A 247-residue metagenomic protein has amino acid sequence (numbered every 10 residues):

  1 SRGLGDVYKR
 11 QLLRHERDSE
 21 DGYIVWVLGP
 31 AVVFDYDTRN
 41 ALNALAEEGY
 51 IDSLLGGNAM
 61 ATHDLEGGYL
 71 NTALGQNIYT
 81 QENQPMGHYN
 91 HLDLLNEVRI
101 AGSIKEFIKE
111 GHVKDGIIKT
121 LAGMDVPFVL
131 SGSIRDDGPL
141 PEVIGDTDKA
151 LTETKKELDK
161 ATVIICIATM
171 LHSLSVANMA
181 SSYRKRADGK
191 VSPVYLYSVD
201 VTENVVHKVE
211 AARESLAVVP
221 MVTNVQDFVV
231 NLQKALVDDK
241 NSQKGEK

Functional and structural regions predicted by a protein language model:
S1-Y8: Short, small-residue-biased leader/transition segments that mark boundaries at the very start of proteins
G5, D52, T162-V163: Conserved acidic residues
K9-I24, L45, T120-G123, K155-T162: Glycine-rich phosphate/diphosphate-binding loops that line cofactor/substrate pockets in enzymes
L12-I104, V222, V237-E246: Metabolite-binding pocket within alpha/beta catalytic cores that recognizes anionic/polar moieties
A31, G57-M60, S133-I134, M170 (+1 more regions): Short, ordered loop/turn segments at secondary-structure junctions
D37-N40, E66-G68, S133, L140-E142 (+1 more regions): A short secondary-structure junction signal
I78, Q84-V126, D136-V163, T169-K247: C-terminal functional extensions of proteins
